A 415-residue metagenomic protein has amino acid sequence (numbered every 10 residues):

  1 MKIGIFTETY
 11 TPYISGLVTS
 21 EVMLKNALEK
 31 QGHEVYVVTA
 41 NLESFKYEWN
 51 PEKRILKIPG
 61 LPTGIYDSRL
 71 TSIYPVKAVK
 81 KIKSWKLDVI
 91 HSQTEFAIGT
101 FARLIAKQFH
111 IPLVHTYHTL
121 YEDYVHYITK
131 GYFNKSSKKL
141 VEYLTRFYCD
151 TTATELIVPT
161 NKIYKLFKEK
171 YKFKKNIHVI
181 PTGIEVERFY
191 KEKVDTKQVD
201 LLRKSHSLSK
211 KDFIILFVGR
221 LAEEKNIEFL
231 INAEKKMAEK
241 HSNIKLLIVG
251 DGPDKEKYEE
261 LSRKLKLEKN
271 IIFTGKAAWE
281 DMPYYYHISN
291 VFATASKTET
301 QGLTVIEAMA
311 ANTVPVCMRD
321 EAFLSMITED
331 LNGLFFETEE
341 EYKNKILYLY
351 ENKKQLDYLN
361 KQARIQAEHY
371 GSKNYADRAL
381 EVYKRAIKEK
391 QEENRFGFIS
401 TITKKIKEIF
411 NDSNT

Functional and structural regions predicted by a protein language model:
M1-K57, I82, L380, I402-T415: N-terminal subdomain of nucleotide-sugar transferases
T19, F213-K236, L246, P253-E259: A conserved mid-protein helix/loop that constitutes part of the nucleotide-sugar donor-binding site
N41, K162, G183: Carbohydrate-associated surface elements
K257-A277: Nucleotide-activated donor-binding/catalytic signature segment of Leloir-type glycosyltransferases, i.e., the conserved
T274-A277, Y284-S289: Short alpha-helical donor nucleotide-sugar binding micro-motif in glycosyltransferases
K297: Aromatic "clamp/platform" in nucleotide-sugar-dependent glycosyltransferases that forms part of the donor/acceptor
V314-C317: Short hydrophobic beta-strand element within catalytic cores of glycosyltransferases and related nucleotide-activated
E329-E340, Y348-K353: Conserved acidic donor-binding segment of nucleotide-sugar-dependent glycosyltransferases
